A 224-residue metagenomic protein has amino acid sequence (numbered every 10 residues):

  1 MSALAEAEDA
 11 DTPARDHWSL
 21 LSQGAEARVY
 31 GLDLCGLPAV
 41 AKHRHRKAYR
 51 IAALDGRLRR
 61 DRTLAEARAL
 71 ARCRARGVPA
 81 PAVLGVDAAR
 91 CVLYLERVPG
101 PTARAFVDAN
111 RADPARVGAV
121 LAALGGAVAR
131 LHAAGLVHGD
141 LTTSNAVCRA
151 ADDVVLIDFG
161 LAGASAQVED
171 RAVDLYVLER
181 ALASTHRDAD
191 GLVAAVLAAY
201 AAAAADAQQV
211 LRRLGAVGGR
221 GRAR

Functional and structural regions predicted by a protein language model:
M1-L20, R220-R222: Juxta-kinase regulatory segment immediately upstream of eukaryotic protein kinase catalytic domains
H17-L64: ATP-binding glycine-rich loop module of kinase domains
R62, R74, V78-A122: Conserved structural core of kinase catalytic domains
V128-L136: Protein kinase catalytic-loop region centered on the HRD/HxD motif
L136-T143: Catalytic-loop of the protein kinase fold
N145-L156: Conserved protein kinase catalytic/activation segment
V155-R224: C-lobe/activation-segment region of protein kinase-like
